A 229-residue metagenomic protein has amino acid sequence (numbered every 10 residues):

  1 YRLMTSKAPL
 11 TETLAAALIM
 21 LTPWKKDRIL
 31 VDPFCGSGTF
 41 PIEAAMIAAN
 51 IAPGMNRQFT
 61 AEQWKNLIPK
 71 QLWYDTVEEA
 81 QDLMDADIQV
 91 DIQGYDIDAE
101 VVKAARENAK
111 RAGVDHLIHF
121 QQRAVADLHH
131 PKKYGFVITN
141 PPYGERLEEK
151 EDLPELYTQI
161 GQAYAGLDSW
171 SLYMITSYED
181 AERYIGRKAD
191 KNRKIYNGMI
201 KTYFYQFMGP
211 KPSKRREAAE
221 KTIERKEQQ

Functional and structural regions predicted by a protein language model:
Y1-R2, A45-M46, I185-R187: Short acidic, glycine/serine/threonine-rich loops at helix termini
Y1-T13, I19, E217, E224-Q229: Non-catalytic, mostly N-terminal accessory regions of nucleic-acid modification and defense proteins
S6, L10-H129, E145-R146, D152: Conserved S-adenosyl-L-methionine
A124-E227: C-terminal catalytic and target-recognition region of SAM-dependent MTase-like enzymes, primarily methyltransferases
